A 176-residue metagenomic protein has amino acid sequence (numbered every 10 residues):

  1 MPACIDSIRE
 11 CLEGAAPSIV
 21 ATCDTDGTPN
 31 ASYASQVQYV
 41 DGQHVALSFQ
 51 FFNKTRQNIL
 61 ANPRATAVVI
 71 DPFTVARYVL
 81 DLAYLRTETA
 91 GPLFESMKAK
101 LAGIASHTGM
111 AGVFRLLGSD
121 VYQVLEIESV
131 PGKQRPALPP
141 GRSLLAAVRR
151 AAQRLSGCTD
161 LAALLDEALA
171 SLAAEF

Functional and structural regions predicted by a protein language model:
M1-P17: Short, basic/aromatic recognition patches
I8-R9, S35, R56, H107-V113: A generic local secondary-structure boundary/capping motif
E10-E13, A61, A174: Solvent-exposed polar/charged
E13-F49, L80, S171: Short beta-strand segments
K54-L101: Short, structured beta-strand-loop surface elements
G91, G103-S143: Short, low-complexity N-terminal regulatory "tails/caps" that precede and couple sensory modules
K133-A162: Signal-transmission linkers at sensory-effector interfaces
C158-F176: Helix-loop-beta substructure at the N-terminus of cytosolic sensory domains that couple signal/ligand detection
